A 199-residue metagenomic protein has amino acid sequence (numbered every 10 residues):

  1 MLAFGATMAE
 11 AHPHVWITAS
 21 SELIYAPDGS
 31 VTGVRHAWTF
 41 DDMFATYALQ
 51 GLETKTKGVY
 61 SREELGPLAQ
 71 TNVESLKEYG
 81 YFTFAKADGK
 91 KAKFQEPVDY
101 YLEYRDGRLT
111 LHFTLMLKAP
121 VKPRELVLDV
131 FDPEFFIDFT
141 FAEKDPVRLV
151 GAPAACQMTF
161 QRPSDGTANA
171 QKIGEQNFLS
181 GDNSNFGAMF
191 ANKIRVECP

Functional and structural regions predicted by a protein language model:
M1-G5: Bacterial N-terminal signal peptides
T7-A11: Sec/Tat signal peptide C-region and signal peptidase I cleavage site
P13-F40, F44-T46: Early extracytoplasmic/domain-onset interaction patches
P13-V15, E53, R62, K90 (+1 more regions): Residue-level signal for well-ordered alpha-helical segments
M43-V121: Structured domain cores in non-transmembrane regions
D88-P199: Mature, soluble, non-transmembrane domains
